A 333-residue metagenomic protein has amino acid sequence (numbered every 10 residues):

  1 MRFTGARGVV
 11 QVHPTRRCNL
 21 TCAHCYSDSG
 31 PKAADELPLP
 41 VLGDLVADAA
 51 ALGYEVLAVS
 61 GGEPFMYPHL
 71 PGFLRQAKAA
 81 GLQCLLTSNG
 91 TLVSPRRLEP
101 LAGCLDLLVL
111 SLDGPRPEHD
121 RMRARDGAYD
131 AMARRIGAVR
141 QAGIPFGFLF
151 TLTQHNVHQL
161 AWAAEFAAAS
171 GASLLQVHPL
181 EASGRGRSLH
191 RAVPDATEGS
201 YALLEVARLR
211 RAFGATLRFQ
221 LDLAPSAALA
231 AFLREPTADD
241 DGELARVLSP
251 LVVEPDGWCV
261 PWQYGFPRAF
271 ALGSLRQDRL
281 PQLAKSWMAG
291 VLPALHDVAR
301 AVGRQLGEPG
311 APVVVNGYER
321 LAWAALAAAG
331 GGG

Functional and structural regions predicted by a protein language model:
M1-P100, C104: Conserved alpha-helical substructure of the radical SAM core
M1-R7, A227-A231, Q277, L283-M288: Short, charged low-complexity linear segments at domain edges
G5, L52, G103, S170 (+2 more regions): Structured loop/turn residues at beta-strand edges in well-structured enzyme cores
L20, P117, F146: Glycine-centered loop/turn positions within well-structured domains that cap or flank conserved ligand/cofactor-binding
K32, M66, S94, P117 (+3 more regions): Generic structural signal for helix capping and beta-alpha/helix-loop junctions
E63, T91-L92, G114-P115, T153-Q154 (+1 more regions): Conserved beta-strand edge residues that scaffold enzyme active sites
C104, S111, R121, R125-C259 (+1 more regions): Radical SAM enzyme [4Fe-4S]-AdoMet core and its adjacent flexible, acidic and glycine-rich loops/tails across
W262-G333: Flexible mid-to-C-terminal extensions adjoining Fe-S/redox cofactors in radical SAM and related proteins
